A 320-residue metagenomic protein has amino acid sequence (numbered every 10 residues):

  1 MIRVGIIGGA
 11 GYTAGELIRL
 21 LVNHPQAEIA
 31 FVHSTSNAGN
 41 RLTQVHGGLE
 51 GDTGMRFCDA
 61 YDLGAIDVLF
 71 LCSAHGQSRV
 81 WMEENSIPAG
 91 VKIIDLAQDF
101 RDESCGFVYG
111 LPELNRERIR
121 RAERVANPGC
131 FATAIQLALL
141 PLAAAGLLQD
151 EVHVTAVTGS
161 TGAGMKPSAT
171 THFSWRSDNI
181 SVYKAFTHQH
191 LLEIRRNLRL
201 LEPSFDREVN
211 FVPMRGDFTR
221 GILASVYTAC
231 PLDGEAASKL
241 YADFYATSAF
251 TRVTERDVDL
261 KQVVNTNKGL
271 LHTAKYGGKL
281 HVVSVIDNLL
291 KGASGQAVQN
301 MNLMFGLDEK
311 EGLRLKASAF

Functional and structural regions predicted by a protein language model:
M1-D178, Y183-A185, S204, H272-Y276 (+2 more regions): N-terminal Rossmann-like NAD(P) cofactor-binding subdomain of oxidoreductases, focused on the glycine-rich
G11, L63, H75, A132-T133 (+7 more regions): Electropositive phosphate-/nucleotide-binding environments in soluble metabolic enzymes
I18, Q136-A143, L191-R195, S238 (+2 more regions): Predominant activation on well-ordered alpha-helical scaffold segments within soluble catalytic domains
L20, H24, A145, N197 (+4 more regions): Change "in soluble alpha/beta enzymes" to "in soluble alpha/beta proteins
A145, R215-D217, Q262, T273: Sterically constrained small-residue positions within well-ordered secondary structures of folded domains
W175, G216-G221, K275-G278: Short, flexible turn/loop "capping" segments at secondary-structure junctions
F186-V253: C-terminal substrate-binding/catalytic lobe of Rossmann-fold NAD(P)-dependent dehydrogenases
A224-F320: C-terminal active-site/capping subdomain that shapes the small-molecule cofactor and substrate pocket of enzyme
